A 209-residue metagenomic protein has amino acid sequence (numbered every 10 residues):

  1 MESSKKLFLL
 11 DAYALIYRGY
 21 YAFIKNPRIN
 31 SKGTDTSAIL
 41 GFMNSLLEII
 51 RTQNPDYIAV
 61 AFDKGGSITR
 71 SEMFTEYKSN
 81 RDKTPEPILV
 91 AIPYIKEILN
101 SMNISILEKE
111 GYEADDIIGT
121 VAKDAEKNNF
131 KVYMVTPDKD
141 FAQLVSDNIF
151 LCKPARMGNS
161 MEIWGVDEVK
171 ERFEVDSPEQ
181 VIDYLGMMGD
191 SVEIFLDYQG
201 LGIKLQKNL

Functional and structural regions predicted by a protein language model:
E2-V135, K139-V166: Noncatalytic, basic helical substrate-engagement surface that gates or grips nucleic-acid strands
R51, N100, E174-V175, G186 (+1 more regions): Generic surface-pattern signal
E110, K153-A155, F173, L185-M188: Residues at the C-termini of beta-strands that transition into short coil/loop
D115-K123, D176-L185: Short, motif-level signal for alpha-helix interfacial/capping segments enriched in acidic residues and aromatics/proline
E168-E174: Conserved phosphate-handling catalytic cores of large alpha/beta enzymes
E179-L209: Helix-hairpin-helix
